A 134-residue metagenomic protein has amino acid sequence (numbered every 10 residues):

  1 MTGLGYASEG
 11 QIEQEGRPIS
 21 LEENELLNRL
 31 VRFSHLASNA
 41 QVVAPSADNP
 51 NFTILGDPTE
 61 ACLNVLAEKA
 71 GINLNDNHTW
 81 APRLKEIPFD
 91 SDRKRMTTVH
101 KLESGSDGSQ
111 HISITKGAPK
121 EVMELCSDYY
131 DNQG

Functional and structural regions predicted by a protein language model:
M1-G134: Conserved cytosolic headpiece of P-type ATPases
